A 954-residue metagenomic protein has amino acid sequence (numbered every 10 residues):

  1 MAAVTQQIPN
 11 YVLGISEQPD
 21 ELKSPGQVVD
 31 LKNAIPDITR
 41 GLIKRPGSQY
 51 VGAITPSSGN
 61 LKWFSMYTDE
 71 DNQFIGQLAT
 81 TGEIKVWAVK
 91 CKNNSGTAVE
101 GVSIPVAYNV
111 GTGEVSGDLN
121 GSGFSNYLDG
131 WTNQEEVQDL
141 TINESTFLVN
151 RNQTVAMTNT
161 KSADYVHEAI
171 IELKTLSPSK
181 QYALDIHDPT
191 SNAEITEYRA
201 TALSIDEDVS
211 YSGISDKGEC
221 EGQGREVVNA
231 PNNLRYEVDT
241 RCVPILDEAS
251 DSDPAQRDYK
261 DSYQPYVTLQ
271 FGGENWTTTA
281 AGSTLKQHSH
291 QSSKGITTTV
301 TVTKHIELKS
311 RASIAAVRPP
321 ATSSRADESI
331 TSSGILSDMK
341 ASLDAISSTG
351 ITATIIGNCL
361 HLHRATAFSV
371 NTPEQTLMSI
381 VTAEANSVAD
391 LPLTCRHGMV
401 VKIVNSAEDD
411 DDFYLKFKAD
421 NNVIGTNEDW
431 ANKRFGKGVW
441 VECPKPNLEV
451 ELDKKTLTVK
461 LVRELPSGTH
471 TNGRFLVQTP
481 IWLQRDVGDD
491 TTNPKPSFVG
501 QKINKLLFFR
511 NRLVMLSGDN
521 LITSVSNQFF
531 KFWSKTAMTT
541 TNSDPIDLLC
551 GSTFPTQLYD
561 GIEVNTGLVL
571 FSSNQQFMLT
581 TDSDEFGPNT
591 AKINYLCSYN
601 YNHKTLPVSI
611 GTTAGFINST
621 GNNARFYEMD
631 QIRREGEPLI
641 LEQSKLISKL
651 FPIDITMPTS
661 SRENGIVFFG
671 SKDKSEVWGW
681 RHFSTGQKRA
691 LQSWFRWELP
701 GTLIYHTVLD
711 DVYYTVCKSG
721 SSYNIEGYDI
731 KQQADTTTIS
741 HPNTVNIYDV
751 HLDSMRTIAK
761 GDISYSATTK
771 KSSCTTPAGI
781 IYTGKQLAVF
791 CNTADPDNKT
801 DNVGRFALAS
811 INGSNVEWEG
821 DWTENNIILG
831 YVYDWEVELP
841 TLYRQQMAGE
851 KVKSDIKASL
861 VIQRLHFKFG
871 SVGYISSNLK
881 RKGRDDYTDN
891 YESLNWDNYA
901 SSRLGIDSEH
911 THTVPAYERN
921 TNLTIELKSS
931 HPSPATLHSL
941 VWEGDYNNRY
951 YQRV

Functional and structural regions predicted by a protein language model:
M1-K92, V388-Q557, G621-E637, L879-R884 (+1 more regions): N-terminal beta-propeller domains
A2-D71, N622-A624, E628-V954: Beta-sheet repeat architectures centered on beta-propellers
S48-N60, P480-N511, L516-G665, F669-V708 (+2 more regions): Beta-propeller and closely related beta-pinwheel folds
P56-N60, E114-V137, Y165, I481-N504 (+3 more regions): Short linear interaction motifs
M66, W87-K92, V149, T158 (+9 more regions): Hydrophobic/aromatic beta-strand positions that recur at structurally equivalent sites within the blades
N93-S95, E100, P105, S122-Q181 (+3 more regions): Hydrophobic or amphipathic alpha-helical targeting/insertion segments
Q138, S145, Y165-T175, S252-R257 (+1 more regions): Long, charge-dense tracts
D208-G213, G222-E237, W440: Extracellular Cys-Trp
